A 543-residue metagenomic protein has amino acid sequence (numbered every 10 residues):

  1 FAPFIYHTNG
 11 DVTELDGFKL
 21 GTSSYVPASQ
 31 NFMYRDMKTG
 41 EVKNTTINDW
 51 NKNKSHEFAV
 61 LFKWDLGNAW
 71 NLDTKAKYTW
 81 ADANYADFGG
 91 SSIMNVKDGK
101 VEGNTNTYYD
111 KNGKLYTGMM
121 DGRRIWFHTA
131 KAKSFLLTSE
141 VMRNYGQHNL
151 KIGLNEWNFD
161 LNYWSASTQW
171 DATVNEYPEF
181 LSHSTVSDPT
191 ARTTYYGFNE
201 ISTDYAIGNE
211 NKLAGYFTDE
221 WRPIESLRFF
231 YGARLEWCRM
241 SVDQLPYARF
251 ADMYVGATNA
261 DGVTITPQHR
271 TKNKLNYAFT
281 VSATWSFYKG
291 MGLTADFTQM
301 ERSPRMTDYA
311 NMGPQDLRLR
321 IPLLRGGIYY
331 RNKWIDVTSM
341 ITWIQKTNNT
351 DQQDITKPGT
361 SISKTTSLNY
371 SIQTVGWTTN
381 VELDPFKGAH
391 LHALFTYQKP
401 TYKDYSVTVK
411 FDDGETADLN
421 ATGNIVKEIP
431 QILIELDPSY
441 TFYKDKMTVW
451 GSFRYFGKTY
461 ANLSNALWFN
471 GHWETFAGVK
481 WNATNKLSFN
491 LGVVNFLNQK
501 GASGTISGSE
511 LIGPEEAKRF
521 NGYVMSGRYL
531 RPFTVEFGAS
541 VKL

Functional and structural regions predicted by a protein language model:
F1, D11, A69-L72, Q147-L150 (+8 more regions): Repeated loop/turn-to-beta-strand initiation elements of outer-membrane beta-barrel proteins
F1-L61, W80, N84-W126, L181-E200: Acidic/polar loop-and-plug regions of large Gram-negative outer-membrane beta-barrel proteins
Y6-T13, S55-E57, T79-F88, A132 (+13 more regions): Structural signature of outer-membrane beta-barrel domains
G21-D36, I93-K111, W164-S202, A248-V263 (+4 more regions): Surface-exposed loop/turn segments flanking beta-strands in extracellular/periplasmic regions
V42-D87, M120-N155, F159-S165, N199-R228 (+10 more regions): Outer-membrane beta-barrel transmembrane strands
A132, N144-K151, N155-F159, H183-T185 (+6 more regions): Structural signature of Gram-negative outer-membrane beta-barrels, strongest in the C-terminal barrel of TonB-dependent
I224-E225, W334-D336, W343-K346, S363-L463 (+1 more regions): Gram-negative outer-membrane beta-barrel transporters
L319-G326, D384, H390-L391, N424-L543: Conserved C-terminal beta-signal and adjacent last beta-strands/turns of outer-membrane beta-barrel proteins
